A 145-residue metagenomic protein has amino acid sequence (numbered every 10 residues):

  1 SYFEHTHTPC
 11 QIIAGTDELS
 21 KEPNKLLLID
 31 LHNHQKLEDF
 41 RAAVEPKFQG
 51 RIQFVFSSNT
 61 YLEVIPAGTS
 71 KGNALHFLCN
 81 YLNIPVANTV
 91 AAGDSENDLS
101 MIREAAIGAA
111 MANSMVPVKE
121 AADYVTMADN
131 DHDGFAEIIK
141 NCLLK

Functional and structural regions predicted by a protein language model:
S1-A92: Conserved acidic, metal-coordinating active-site core of Asp-based, Mg2+-dependent phosphoryl-transfer enzymes
E63-K145: Mg2+-dependent phosphoryl-transfer enzymes with acidic/Ser/Thr/Gly-rich catalytic loops
